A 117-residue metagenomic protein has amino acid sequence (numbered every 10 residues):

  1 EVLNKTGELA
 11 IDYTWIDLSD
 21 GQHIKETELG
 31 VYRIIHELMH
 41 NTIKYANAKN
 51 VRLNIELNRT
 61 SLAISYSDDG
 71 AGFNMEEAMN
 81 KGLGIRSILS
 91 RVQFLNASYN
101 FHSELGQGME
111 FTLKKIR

Functional and structural regions predicted by a protein language model:
E1-R117: Coiled-coil dimerization/phosphotransfer module
